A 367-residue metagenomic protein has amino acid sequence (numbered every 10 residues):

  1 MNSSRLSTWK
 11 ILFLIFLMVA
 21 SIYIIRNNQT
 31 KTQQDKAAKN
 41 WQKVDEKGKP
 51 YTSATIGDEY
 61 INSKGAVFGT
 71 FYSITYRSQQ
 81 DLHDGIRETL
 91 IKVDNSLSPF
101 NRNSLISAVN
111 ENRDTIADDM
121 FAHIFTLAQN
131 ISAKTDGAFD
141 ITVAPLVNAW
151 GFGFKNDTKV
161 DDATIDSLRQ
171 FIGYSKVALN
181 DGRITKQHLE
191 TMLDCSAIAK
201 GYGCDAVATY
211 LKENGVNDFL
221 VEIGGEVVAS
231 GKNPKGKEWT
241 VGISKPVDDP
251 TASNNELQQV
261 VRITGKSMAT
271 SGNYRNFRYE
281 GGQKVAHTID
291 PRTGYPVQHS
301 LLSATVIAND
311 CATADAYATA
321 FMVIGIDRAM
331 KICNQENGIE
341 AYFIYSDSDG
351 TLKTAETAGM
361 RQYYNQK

Functional and structural regions predicted by a protein language model:
N2-K367: Mature catalytic core of soluble alpha/beta enzymes
